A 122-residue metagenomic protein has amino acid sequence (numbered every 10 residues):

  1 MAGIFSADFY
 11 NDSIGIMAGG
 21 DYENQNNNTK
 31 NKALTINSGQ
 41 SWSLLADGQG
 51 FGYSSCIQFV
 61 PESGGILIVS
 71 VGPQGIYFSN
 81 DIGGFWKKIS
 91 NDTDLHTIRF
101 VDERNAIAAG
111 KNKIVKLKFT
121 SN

Functional and structural regions predicted by a protein language model:
M1-N122: Residue-level hotspots at or immediately adjacent to binding/recognition sites across diverse folds
